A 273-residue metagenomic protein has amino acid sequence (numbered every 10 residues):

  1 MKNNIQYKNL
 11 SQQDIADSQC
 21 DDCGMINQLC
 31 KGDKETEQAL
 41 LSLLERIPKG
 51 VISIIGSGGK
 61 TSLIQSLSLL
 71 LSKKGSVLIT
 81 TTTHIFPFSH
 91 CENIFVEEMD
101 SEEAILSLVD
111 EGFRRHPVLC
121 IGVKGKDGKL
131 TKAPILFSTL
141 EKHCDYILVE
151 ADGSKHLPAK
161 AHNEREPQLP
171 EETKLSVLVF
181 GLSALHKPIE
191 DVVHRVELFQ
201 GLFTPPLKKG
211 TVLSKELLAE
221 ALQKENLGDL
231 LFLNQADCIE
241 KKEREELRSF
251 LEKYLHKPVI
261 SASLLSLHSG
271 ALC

Functional and structural regions predicted by a protein language model:
M1-G50: Extreme N-terminal, non-catalytic leader segments that precede Walker-type/kinase nucleotide-binding cores
T36-L71: Walker A (P-loop) phosphate-binding motif
I54, V77-T82, C120-V123, I147-A151 (+3 more regions): General beta-strand structural signal in soluble alpha/beta enzymes
L69-L119: N-terminal phosphate/diphosphate-binding loop that engages ATP/GTP or pyrophosphate donors across diverse enzyme folds
C120-A161: Phosphate-binding/switch loop-helix module in NTP-utilizing enzymes
N163-A184: Inter-motif core of Ras-like GTPase G domains
G181-L182, G210, L230-K241, A262-L267: G-domain G4 guanine-recognition motif of GTPases
R248-C273: Canonical P-loop GTPase G-domain recognition
